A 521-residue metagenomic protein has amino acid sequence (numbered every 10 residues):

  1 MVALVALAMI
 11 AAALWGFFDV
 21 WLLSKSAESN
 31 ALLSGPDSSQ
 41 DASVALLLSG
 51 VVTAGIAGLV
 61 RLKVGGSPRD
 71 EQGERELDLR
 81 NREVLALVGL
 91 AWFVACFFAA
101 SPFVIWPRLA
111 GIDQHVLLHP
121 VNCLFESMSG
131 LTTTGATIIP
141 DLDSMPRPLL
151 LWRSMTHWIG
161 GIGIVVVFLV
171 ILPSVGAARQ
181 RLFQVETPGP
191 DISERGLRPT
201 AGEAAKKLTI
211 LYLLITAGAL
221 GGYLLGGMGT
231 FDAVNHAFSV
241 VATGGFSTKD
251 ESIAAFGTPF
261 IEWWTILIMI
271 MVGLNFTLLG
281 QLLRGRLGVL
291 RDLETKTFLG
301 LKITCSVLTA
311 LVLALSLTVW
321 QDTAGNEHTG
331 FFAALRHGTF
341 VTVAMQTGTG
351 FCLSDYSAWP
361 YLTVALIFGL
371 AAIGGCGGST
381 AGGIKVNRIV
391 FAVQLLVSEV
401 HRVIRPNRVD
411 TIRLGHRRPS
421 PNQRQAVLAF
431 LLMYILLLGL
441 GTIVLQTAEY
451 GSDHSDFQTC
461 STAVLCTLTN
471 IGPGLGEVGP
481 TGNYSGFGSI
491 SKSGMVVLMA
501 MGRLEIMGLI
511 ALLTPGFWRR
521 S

Functional and structural regions predicted by a protein language model:
M1-S521: Membrane-proximal intracellular helices of multi-pass ion channels
